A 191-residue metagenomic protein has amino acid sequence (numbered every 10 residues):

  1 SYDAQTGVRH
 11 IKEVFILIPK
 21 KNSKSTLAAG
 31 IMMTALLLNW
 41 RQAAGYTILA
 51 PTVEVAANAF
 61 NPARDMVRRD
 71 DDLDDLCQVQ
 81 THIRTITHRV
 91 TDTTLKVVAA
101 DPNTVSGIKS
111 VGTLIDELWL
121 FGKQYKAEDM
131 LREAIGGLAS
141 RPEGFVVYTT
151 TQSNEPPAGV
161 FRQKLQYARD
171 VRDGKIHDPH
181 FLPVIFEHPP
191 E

Functional and structural regions predicted by a protein language model:
S1-E191: Phosphate/NTP-binding elements of NTP-utilizing enzymes
